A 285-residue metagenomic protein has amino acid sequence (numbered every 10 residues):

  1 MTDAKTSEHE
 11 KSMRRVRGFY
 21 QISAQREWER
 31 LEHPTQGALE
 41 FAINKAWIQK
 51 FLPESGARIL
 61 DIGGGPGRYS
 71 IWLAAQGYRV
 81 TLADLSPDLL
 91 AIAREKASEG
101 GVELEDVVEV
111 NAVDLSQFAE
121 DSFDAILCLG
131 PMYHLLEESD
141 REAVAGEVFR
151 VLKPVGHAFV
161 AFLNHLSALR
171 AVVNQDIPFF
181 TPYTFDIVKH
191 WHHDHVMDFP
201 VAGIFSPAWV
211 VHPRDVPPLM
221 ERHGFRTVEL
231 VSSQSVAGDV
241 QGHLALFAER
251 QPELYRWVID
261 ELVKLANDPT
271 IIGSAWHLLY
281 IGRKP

Functional and structural regions predicted by a protein language model:
T2-S55, R68: Conserved class I S-adenosyl-L-methionine
G56-G63: Conserved class I S-adenosyl-L-methionine
R68-D114: Class I SAM-dependent methyltransferase SAM/SAH-binding core
S116-I126: A short acidic, Gly/Pro-enriched loop at the edge of an enzyme's catalytic core that lines a small-molecule cofactor
E142-P154: A short glycine-rich, Lys/Arg-flanked "PGG" loop and its adjoining helix->strand segment in the class I
H157-K189: Conserved class I S-adenosyl-L-methionine
P207-G224, L230: Short alpha-helix
H223-P285: C-terminal lobe and adjacent flexible extensions of AdoMet/dcAdoMet transferase-like proteins
